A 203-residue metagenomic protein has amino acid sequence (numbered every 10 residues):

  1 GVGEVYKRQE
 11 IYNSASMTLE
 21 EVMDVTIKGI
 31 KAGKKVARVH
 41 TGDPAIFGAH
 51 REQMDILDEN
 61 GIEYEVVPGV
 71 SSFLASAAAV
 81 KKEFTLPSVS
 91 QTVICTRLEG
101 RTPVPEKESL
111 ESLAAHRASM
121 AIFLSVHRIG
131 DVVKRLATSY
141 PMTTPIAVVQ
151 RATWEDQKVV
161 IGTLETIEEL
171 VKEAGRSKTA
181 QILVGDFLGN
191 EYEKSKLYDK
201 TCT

Functional and structural regions predicted by a protein language model:
G1-Y6: Short, small-residue-biased leader/transition segments that mark boundaries at the very start of proteins
K7-N13, S195: Active-site regions of enzymes building and remodeling cell-envelope glycoconjugates
E10-I11, K31, D55-L57, K82-P87 (+2 more regions): Short, hinge-like loop/turn segments at secondary-structure boundaries
N13, A37-T41, Y64-G69, L86 (+3 more regions): General beta-strand structural signal in soluble alpha/beta enzymes
N13-M17, E99-G100: Short beta->alpha junction loops
S16-K31, A49: Short phosphate-binding loop-to-helix
E21, A32-V36, T92, G100-T203: A contiguous loop/helix-start segment that scaffolds small-molecule binding in enzyme catalytic cores
D43-H116, K158-I161: Class I SAM-dependent methyltransferase SAM-binding "motif I" and its flanking Rossmann-like core
